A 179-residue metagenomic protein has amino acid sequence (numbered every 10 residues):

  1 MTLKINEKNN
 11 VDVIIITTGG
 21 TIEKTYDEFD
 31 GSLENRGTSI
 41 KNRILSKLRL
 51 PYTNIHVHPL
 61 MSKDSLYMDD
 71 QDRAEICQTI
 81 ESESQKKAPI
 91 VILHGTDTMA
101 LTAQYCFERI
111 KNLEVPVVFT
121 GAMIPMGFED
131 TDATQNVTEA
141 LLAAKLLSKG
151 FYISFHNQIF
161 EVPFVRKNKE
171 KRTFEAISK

Functional and structural regions predicted by a protein language model:
T2-K179: Active-site histidine-anchored catalytic micro-motif
